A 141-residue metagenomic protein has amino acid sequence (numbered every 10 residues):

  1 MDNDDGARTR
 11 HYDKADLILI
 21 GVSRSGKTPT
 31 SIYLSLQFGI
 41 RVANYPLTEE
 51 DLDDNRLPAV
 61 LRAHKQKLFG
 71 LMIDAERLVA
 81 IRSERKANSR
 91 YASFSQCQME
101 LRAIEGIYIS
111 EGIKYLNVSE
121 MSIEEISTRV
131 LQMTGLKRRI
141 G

Functional and structural regions predicted by a protein language model:
M1-A7, F94-E100, R138-I140: C-terminal accessory "lid"/substrate-recognition subdomains
M1-R41: Internal active-site segments that recognize and position negatively charged phosphoryl groups and nucleotide moieties
Y33-F38, A59-R62, R85-A87, Q132-M133: Short, solvent-exposed amphipathic alpha-helical segments in soluble enzyme and RNA/protein-processing domains
V42-D53: Short beta-strand-centered segment that lines the nucleotide-binding/catalytic pocket of NTP-utilizing
A43, K67-L71, K114-L116: Hydrophobic/aromatic beta-strand patches that form the interior of the parallel beta-sheet core in alpha/beta enzyme
L52-L61, Q96-G106: A short, acidic, amphipathic alpha-helical segment used as a generic capping/interface helix at domain edges
H64-E100: A glycine- and Lys/Arg-enriched "phosphate-lid" helix/loop adjacent to the NTP-binding pocket of small-molecule kinases
I107-G141: NTP-dependent small-molecule kinase module
